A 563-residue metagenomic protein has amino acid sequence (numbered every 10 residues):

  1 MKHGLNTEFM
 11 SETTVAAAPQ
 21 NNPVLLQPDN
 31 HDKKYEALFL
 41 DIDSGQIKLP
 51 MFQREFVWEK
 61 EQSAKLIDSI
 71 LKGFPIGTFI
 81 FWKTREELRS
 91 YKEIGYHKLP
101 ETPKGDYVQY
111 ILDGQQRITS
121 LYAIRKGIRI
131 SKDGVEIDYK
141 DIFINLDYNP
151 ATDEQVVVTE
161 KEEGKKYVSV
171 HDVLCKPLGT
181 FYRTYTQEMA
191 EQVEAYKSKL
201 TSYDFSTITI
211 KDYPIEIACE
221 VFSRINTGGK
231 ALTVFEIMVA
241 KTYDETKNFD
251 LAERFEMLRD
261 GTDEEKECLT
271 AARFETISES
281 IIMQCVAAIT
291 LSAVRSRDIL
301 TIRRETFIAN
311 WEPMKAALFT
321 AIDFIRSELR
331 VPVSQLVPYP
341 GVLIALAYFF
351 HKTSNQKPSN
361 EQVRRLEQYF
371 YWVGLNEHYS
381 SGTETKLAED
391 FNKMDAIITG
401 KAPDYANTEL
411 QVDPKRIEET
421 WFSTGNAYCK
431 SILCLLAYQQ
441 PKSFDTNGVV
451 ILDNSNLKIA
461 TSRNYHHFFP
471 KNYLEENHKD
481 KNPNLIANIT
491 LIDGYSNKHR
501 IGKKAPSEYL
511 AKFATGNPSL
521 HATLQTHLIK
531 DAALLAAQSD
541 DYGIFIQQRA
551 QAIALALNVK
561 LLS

Functional and structural regions predicted by a protein language model:
K2-A293, V333-S334, L366-V373, E377 (+7 more regions): Basic- and aromatic-enriched surface patches that contact anionic nucleotides/nucleic acids
K2-L25, T270-I417: A cross-family structural signal marking well-folded subdomains
D32, K60-A64, Q115, D212-I215 (+14 more regions): Conserved structured core elements
I67, Y122, F222, L343-H351 (+1 more regions): Short, amphipathic alpha-helical segments that act as regulatory/interfacial helices in nucleotide-processing proteins
Y91, A218-E220, R297-I299, K357-P358 (+4 more regions): Short conserved micro-motifs at the rims of enzyme active sites and ligand-binding pockets
G374-Y465, Y473: Intrinsically disordered, low-complexity N-proximal targeting/linker segments that flank membranes
S455-N488, A505: Histidine-centered nuclease catalytic patch
L485-T515: Short Cys/His-centered divalent metal-binding micro-motifs
